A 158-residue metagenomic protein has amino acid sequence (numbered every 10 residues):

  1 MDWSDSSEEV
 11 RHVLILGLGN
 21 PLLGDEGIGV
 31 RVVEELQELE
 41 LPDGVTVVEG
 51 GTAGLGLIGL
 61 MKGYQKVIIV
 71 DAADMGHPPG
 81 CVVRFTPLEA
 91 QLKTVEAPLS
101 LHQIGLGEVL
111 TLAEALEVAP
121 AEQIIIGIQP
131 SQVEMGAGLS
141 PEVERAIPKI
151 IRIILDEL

Functional and structural regions predicted by a protein language model:
M1-I128, A137-P148, I153-L158: N-terminal catalytic or cofactor-binding beta/alpha core of small enzyme domains
P130-Q132: Short, internal active-site loops enriched in acidic
